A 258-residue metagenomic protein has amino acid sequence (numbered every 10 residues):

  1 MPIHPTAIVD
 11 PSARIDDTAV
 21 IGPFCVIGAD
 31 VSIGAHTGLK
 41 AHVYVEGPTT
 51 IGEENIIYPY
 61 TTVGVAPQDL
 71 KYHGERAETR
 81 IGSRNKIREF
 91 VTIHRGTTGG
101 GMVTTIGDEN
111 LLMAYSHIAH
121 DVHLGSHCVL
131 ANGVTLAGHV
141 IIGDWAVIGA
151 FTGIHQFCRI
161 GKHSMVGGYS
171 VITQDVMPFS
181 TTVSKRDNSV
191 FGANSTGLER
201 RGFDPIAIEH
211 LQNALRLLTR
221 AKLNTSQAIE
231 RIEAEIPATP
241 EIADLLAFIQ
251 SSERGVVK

Functional and structural regions predicted by a protein language model:
M1-T6, P11-S12, D17-T18, E54 (+6 more regions): Terminal amphipathic alpha-helical/low-complexity segments used for targeting or macromolecular assembly
P2-D187: Structural signal for interior beta-strand "rungs" in well-ordered beta-sheet cores of soluble enzyme domains
